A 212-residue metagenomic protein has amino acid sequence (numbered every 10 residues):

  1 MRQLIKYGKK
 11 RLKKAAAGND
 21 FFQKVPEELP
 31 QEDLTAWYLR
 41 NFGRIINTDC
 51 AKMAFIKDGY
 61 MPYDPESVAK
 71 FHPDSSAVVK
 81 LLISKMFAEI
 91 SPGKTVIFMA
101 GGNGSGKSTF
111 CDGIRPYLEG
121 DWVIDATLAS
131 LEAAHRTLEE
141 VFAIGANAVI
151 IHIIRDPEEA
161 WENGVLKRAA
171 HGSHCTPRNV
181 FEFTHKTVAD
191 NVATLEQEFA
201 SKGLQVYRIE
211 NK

Functional and structural regions predicted by a protein language model:
M1-K212: Glycine-rich phosphate-binding loop of ATP-dependent small-molecule kinases
